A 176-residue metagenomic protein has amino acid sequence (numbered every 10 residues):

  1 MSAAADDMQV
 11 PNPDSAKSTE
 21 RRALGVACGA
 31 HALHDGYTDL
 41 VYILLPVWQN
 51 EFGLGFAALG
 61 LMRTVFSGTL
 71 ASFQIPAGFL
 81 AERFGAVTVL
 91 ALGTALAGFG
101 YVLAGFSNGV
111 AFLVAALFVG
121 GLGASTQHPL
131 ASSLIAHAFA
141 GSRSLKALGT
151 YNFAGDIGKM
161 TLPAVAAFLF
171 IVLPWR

Functional and structural regions predicted by a protein language model:
A27, A111-L117: Short hydrophobic/alpha-helical segments at membrane-entry points of transmembrane helices in Major Facilitator
D35, D39, G121-P129, M160: Small-residue-rich segments within alpha-helical transmembrane domains of MFS-like 12-TM solute carriers
D39, S67-I75, M160: Residue-level signature of mid-helix packing/kink "hotspots" within the transmembrane helices of 12-pass Major
V41-G53: Membrane-interface helix caps of multi-pass secondary transporters
V47, G78-F79, F168: Membrane-interface helix termini in secondary transporters
S72-V110: Conserved MFS/SLC helix-loop-helix module at the cytosolic interface between two early adjacent transmembrane helices
A116-A154: Cytoplasmic helix-loop-helix junction between adjacent transmembrane helices in 12-TM secondary transporters
Y151-R176: Helix-loop-helix hairpin linking two adjacent transmembrane segments in secondary transporters
